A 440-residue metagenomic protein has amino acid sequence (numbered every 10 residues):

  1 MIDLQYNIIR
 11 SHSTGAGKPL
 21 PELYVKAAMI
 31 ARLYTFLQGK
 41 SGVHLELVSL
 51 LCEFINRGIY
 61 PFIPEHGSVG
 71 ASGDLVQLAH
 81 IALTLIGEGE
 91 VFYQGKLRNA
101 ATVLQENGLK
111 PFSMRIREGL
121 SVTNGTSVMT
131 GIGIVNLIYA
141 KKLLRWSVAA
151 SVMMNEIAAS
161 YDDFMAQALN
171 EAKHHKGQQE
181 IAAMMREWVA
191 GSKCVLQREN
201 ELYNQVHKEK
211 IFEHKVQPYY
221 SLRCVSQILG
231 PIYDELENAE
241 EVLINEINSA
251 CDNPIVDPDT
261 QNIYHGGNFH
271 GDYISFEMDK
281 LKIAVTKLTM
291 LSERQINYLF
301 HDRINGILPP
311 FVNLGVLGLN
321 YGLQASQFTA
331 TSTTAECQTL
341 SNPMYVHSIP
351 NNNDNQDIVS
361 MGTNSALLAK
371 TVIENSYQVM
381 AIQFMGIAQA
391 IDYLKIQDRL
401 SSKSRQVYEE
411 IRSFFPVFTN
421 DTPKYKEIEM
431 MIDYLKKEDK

Functional and structural regions predicted by a protein language model:
M1-G17, L47, T84-K440: C-terminal auxiliary extensions adjacent to catalytic cores
I2-P64: Anion-binding (especially nucleotide phosphate/pyrophosphate-binding) glycine-rich loop and adjoining beta-alpha core
A31-L37, S68, T130, A168 (+1 more regions): Short glycine-rich or small-residue beta-strand-to-loop segments that form or flank ligand, phosphate, metal/Fe-S
L33-L37, E53-Y60, V69, G87 (+3 more regions): Alpha-helix capping at helix-to-loop junctions
I63-S68, D259, I263: Cysteine-centered functional microenvironments
E65-S72, Q356, L367: Glycine-rich, Trp-frequent "lid" loop and neighboring beta-strands that shape and gate the flavin cofactor pocket
V69-Y93: A gly/ser-rich beta-alpha-beta helix-loop segment of oxidoreductase catalytic cores
